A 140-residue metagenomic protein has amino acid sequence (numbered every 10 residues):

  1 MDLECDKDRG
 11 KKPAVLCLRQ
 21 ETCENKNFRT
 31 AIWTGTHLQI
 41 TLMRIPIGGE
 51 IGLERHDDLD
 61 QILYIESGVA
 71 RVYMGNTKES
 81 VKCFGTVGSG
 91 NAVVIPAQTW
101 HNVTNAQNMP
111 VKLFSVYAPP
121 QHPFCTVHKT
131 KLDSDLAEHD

Functional and structural regions predicted by a protein language model:
M1-Q39, G52, G85, K129-D140: A short, N-terminal "cap"/entry segment at the start of jelly-roll beta-barrel domains of the cupin/DSBH fold
T41-D57: Conserved short histidine dyad/triad with adjacent acidic residue
L42, A97-Q98: Conserved SET/PR-domain catalytic core that frames the SAM/AdoMet-binding pocket
L42, V72-M74, L113: Short hydrophobic/aromatic-rich beta-strand segments that constitute the beta-sheet cores of beta-sandwich/beta-barrel
G52-L53, V72-Y73, I95, H101-Q107: Short beta-strand His + acidic residue motifs that chelate non-heme Fe in jelly-roll/DSBH and cupin folds
D58-T77: Glycine- and acidic-residue-biased ligand/ion/polar-headgroup-sensing regions
I62, N108-F124: A short hydrophobic beta-strand segment most commonly corresponding to one strand of the jelly-roll/cupin
T77-P96: Short acidic-glycine-tyrosine-enriched beta hairpin
